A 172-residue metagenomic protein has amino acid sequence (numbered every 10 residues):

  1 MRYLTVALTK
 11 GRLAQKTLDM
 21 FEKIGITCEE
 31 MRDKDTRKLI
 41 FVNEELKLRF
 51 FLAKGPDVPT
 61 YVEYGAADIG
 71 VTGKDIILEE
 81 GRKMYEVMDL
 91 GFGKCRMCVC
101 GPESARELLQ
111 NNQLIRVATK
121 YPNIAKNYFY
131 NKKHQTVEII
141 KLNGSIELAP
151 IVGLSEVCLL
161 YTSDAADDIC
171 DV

Functional and structural regions predicted by a protein language model:
L4-L39, R96-P150, L154: Bilobed "Venus flytrap"/periplasmic-binding protein-like clamshell domains and structurally analogous long
A7, R49-L52, Y61, D68-T72 (+1 more regions): Short, conserved beta-strand segments within well-ordered enzyme catalytic domains that often line or immediately flank
I40-E44, F51-A67, K132, L142-E156: Short helices/loops that flank or line small-molecule/ion binding pockets
R49, E86, T136-E138: Conserved beta-strand segments of alpha/beta enzyme cores
K54-P56, G65-I77, S163: Beta->alpha turn/N-cap motifs
E79-D89, S163: Ligand-binding "clamshell"
E86-C98: Short Pro/Gly-enriched coil loops immediately N-terminal to beta-strands
Y161-D168: Conserved small/polar residues in nucleotide/adenosyl-binding loops
